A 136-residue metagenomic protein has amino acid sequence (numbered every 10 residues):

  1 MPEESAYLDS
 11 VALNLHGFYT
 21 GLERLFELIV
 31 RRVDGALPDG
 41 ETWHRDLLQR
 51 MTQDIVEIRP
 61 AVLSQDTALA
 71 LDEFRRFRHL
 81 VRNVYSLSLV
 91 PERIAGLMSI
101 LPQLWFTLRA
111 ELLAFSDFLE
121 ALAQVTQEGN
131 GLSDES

Functional and structural regions predicted by a protein language model:
M1-S136: Solvent-exposed interaction patches of small proteins and small membrane subunits
